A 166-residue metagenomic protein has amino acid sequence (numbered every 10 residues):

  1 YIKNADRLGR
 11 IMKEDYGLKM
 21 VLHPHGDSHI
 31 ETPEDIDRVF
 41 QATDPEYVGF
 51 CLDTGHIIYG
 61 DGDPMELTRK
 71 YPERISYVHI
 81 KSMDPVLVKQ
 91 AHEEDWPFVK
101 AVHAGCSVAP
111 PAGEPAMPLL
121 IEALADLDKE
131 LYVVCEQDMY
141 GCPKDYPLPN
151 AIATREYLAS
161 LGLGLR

Functional and structural regions predicted by a protein language model:
Y1-F50: Active-site acidic/histidine proton-transfer and metal-coordination neighborhood in alpha/beta enzyme cores
K3-R7, K70, A153, Y157: A non-catalytic, amphipathic alpha-helix used as a structural packing/dimerization or gating element in enzyme scaffolds
N4-K19, L119-E130, L161-L165: A structural motif corresponding to the C-terminal end of an alpha-helix and its immediate exit/capping segment
M20, D53, V78, L124 (+2 more regions): Conserved, mostly hydrophobic/aromatic
H25-D27, D53-I57, K81-P85, S107 (+1 more regions): Active-site beta-loop-alpha junctions enriched in small/polar residues
P33, I58-E130, K144-P149: Gly/Pro-rich active-site loop or hairpin
F50-C51, K70: Primarily recognizes the serine-hydrolase "nucleophile elbow" in alpha/beta-hydrolase and SGNH/GDSL folds
D145-R166: C-terminal helical cap(s) of enzyme catalytic domains, especially alpha/beta-barrels
